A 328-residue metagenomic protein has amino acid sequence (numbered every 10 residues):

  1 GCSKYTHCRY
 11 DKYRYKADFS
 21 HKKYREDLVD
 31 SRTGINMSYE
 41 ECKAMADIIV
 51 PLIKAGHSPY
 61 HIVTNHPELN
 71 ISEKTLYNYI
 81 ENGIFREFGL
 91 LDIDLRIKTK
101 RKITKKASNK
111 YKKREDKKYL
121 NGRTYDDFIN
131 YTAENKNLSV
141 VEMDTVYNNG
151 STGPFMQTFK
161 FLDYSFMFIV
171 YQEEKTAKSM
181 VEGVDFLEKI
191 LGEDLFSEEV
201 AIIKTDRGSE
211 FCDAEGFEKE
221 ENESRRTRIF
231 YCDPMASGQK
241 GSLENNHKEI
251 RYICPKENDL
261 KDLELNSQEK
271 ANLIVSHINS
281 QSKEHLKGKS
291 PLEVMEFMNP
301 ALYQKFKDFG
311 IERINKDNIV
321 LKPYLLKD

Functional and structural regions predicted by a protein language model:
G1-L263, E269, L273-S276, Q281-K283 (+1 more regions): Secondary-structure boundary/capping micro-motif
